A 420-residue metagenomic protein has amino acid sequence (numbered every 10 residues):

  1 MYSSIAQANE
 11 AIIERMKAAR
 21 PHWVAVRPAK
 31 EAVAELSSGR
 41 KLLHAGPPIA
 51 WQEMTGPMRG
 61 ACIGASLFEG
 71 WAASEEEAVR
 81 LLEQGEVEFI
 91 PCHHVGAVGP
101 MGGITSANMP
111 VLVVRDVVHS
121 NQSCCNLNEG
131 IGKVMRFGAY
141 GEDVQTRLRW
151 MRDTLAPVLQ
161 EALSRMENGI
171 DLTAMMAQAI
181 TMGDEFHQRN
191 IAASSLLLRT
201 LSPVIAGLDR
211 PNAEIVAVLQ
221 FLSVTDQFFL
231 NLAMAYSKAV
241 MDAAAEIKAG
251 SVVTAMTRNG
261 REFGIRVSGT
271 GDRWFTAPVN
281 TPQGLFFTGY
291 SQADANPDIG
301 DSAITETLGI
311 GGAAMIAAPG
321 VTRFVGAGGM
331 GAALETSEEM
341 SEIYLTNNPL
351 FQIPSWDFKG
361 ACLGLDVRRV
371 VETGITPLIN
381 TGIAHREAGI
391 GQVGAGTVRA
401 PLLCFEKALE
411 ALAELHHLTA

Functional and structural regions predicted by a protein language model:
M1-A420: Anaerobic metallocofactor- and corrinoid-dependent redox/one-carbon enzyme cores, especially those from methanogenesis
